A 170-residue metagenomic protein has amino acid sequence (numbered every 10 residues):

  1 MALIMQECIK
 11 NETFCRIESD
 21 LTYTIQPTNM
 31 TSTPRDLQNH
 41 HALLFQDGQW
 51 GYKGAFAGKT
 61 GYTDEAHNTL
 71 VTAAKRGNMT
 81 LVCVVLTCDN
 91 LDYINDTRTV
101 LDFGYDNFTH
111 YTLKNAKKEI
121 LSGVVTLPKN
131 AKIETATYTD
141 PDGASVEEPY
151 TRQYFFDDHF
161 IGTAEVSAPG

Functional and structural regions predicted by a protein language model:
L3-G170: Domain-terminus/edge residues, biased toward the C-terminal soluble/receptor-binding domains of extracytoplasmic
